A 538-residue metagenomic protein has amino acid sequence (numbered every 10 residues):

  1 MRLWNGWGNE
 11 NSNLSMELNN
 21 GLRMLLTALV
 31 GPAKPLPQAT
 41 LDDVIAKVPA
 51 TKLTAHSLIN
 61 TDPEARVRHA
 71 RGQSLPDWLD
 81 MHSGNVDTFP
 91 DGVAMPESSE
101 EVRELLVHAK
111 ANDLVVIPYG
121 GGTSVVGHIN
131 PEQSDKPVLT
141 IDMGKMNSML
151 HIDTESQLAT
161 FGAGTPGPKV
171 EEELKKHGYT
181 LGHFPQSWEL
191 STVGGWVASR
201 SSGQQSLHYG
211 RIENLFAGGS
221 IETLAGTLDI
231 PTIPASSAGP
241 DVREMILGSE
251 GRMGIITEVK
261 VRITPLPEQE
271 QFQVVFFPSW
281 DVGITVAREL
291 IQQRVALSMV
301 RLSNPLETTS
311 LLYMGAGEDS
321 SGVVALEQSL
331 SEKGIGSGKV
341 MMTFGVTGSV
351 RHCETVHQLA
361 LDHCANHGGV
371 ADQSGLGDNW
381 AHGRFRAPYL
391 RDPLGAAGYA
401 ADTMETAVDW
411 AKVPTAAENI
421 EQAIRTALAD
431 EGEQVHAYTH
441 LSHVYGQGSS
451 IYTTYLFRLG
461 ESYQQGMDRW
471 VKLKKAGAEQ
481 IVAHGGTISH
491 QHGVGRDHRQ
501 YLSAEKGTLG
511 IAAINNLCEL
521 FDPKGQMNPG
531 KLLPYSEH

Functional and structural regions predicted by a protein language model:
M1-V107, V125-Q157, T309-M314, D378-T403 (+3 more regions): N-terminal flexible segment immediately upstream of the FAD-binding catalytic core in FAD-dependent oxidoreductases
N60-M81, I284-A476, H484: C-terminal substrate-recognition/cap domain of FAD-linked oxidoreductases
D91-E97, Q271-P278, F344-V346, M404-V408: Short, well-ordered beta-strand elements within core beta-sheets of diverse protein domains
N147-S303: FAD-binding subdomain of flavoenzyme oxidoreductases
V494-H538: Activity-critical C-terminal alpha-helical subdomain
